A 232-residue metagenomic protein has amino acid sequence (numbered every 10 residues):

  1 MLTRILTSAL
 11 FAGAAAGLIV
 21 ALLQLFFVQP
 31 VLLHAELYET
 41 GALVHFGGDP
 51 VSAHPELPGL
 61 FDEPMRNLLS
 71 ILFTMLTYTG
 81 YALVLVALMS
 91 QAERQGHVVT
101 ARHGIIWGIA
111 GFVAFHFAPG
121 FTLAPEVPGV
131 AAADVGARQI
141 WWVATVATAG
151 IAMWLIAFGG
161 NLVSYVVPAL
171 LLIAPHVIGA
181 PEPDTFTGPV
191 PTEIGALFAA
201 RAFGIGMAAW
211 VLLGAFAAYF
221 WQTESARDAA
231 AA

Functional and structural regions predicted by a protein language model:
M1-A232: Juxtamembrane/disordered regions of integral membrane proteins
